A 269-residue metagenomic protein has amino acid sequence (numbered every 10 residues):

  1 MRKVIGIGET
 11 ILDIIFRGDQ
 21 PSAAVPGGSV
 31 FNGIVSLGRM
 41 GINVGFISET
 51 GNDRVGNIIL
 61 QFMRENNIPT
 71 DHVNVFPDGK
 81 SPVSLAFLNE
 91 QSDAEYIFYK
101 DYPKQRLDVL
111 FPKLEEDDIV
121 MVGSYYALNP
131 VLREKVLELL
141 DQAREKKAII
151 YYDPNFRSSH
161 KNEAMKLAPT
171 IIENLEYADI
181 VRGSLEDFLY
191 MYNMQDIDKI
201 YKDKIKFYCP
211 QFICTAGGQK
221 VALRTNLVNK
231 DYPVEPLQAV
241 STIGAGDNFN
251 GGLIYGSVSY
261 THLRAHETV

Functional and structural regions predicted by a protein language model:
M1-P69, V240: Glycine-rich phosphate/adenosyl-contacting loop at the front of the ribokinase-like
T10, Y125, P154, N248: Active-site metal-binding loops of divalent metal-dependent hydrolases
P26, E235-L253: Short glycine/threonine-rich catalytic loop with a Thr-x-Gly-x-Asp
L37, S184, G246: Short, conserved phosphate/pyrophosphate- and ester-handling motifs at nucleotide-, phospho-/glycolipid
N43-S124: Conserved N-terminal subdomain of the carbohydrate kinase-like
K146, H160-D231: Conserved phosphate/ATP/ADP-binding segment of small-molecule kinases
I149-I150: Short beta-strand/loop segments at the ligand-binding rim of alpha/beta enzyme cores
H262-A265, V269: Single conserved hydrophobic/aromatic residue that forms the stacking wall/gate of nucleotide- or nucleobase-binding
